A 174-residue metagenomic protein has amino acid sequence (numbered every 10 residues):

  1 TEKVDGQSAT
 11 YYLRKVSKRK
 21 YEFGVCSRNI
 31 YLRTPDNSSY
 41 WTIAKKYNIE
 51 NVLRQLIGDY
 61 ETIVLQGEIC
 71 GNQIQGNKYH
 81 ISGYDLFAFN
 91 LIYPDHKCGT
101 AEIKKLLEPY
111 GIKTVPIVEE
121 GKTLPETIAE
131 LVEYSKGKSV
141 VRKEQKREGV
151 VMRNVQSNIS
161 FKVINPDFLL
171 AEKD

Functional and structural regions predicted by a protein language model:
T1-D174: Core nucleotide-handling region used for phosphoryl-transfer chemistry
